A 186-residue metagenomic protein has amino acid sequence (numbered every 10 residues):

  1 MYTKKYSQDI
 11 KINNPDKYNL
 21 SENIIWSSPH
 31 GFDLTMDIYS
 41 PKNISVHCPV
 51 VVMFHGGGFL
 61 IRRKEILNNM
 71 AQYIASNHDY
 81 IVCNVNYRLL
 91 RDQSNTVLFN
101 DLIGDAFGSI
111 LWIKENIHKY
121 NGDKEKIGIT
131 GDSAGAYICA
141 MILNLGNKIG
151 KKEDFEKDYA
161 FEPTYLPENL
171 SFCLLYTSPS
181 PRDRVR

Functional and structural regions predicted by a protein language model:
T3-S45: N-terminal cap/lid segment of alpha/beta-hydrolase-fold proteins
H47-G56: Short beta-strand element of the alpha/beta-hydrolase
R63-K64, M70-A71, C83-K124: Catalytic nucleophile-loop/oxyanion-hole region of alpha/beta-hydrolase and closely related hydrolase-like folds
K126-G128: Residue in the alpha/beta-hydrolase core beta-strand immediately N-terminal to the catalytic nucleophile
G131, G135: Gly/Ala-rich beta-loop-alpha elbow adjacent to hydrolase catalytic centers
A136-K148: Short glycine-enriched nucleophile-adjacent loop and the immediately C-terminal alpha-helix near the catalytic center
K148-S171: Short mixed-charge
Y176-D183: Conserved small/polar residues in nucleotide/adenosyl-binding loops
